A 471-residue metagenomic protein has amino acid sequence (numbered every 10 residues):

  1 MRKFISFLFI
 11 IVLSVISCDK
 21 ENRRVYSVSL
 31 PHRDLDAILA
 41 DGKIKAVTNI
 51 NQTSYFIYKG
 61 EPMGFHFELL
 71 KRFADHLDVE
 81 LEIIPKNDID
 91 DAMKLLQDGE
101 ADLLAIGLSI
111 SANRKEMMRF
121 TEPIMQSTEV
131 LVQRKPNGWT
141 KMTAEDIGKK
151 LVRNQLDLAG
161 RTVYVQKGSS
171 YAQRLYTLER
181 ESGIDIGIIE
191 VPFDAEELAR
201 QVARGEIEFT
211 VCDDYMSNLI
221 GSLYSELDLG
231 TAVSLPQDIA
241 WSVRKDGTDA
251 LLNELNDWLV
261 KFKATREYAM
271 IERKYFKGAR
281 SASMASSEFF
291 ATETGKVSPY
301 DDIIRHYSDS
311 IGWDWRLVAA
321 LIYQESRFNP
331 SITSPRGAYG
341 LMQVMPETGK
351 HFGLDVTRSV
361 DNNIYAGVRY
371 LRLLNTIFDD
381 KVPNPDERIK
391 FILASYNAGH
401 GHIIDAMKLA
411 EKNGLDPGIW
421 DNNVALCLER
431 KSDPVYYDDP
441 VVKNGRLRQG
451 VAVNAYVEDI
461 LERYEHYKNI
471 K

Functional and structural regions predicted by a protein language model:
D19-S29, D36, F67-H76, Q133-S170 (+2 more regions): Extended ligand-binding regions for polar small-molecule ligands
K20-A112, E116, I188-P192: Extracytoplasmic small-molecule ligand-binding "clamshell" domains of the periplasmic binding protein/Venus flytrap
K45-S54, K59-H76, Q126, L131-S182 (+3 more regions): Bilobed "Venus flytrap"/periplasmic-binding protein-like clamshell domains and structurally analogous long
I50, P123-T140, D214-D257, A282-A285 (+1 more regions): Periplasmic-binding protein-like
E82-K94, K149-L151, I186-R204, E387-I389: Short helix-initiation/N-cap motifs at beta->coil->alpha
D90, K94-Q97, I106-M117, R174-E181 (+3 more regions): A ligand-binding cleft/hinge motif common to bilobed small-molecule-binding domains
A269, K350-N362, R369, L373-K471: Non-catalytic cell-wall polysaccharide-engagement segments
A279-F328, D361, F378-V382: Export/targeting segments at the very N-terminus of extracytoplasmic proteins
